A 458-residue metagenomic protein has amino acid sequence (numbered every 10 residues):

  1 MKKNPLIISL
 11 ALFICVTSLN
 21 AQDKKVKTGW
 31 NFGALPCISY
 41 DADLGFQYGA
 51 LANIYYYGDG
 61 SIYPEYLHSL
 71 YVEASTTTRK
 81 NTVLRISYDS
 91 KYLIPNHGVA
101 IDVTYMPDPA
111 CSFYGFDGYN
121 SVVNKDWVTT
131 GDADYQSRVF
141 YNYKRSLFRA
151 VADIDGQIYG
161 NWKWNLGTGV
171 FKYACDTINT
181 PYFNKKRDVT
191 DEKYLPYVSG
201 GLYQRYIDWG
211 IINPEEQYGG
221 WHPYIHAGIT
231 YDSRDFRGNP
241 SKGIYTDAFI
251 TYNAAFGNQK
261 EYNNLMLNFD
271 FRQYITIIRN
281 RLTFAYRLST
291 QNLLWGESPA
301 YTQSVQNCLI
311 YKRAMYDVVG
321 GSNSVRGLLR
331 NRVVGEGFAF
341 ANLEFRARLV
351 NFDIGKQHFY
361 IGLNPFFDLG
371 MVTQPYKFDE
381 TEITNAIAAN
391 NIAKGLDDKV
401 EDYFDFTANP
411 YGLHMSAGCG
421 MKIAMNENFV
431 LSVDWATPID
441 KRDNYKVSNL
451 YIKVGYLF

Functional and structural regions predicted by a protein language model:
Q22-I94, A100, F113, I178 (+5 more regions): Outer-membrane beta-barrel initiation region
Q22-N31, G58-L67, L93-V99, Q157-W164 (+8 more regions): Short loop/turn motifs that connect adjacent beta-strands in outer-membrane beta-barrel proteins
W30-F32, L44-Y48, A52, Y66-H68 (+9 more regions): Residues that define the transmembrane beta-barrel architecture of outer-membrane proteins
F32-A34, H68-V72, H97-V103, W164-L166 (+8 more regions): Transmembrane beta-strands of outer-membrane beta-barrel proteins
Y40-A42, I54-Y56, A74-K80, S90-Y92 (+11 more regions): Transmembrane beta-strands of outer-membrane beta-barrel pores
D102-T104, C111-N280: Transmembrane beta-strand segments of outer-membrane beta-barrel domains in Gram-negative and organellar OMPs
F236-G355, T373-P375, A393-G395: C-terminal outer-membrane beta-barrel translocator/porin domains of Gram-negative envelope proteins and their
I423, K446-F458: Outer-membrane beta-barrel "beta-signal"
